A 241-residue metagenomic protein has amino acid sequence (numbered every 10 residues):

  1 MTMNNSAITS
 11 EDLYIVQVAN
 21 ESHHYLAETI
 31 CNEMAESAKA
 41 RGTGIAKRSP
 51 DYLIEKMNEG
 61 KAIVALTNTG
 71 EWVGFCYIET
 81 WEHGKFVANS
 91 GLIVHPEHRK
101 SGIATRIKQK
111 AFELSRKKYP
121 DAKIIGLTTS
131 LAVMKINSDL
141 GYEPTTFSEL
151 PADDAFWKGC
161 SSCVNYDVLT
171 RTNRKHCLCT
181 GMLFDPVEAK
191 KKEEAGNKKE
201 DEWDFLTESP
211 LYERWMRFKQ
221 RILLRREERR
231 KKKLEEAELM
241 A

Functional and structural regions predicted by a protein language model:
T2-E11, R116-D121, I125-A241: Terminal substrate-recognition subdomain of acyl/acetyltransferases
A7-I30: A short beta-loop-alpha structural element at the N-terminal edge of CoA-dependent acyl/N-acetyltransferase catalytic
S22, R48, T128-T129: Short beta->alpha linker loops
T29, E113, K135: Surface-exposed charge patches
C31-H98: A conserved beta-strand-loop-helix scaffold within acyl/acetyltransferase catalytic domains
V94, K100-S115, I124-G126: Conserved acetyl-CoA-binding loop-helix of GNAT-fold acetyltransferases
